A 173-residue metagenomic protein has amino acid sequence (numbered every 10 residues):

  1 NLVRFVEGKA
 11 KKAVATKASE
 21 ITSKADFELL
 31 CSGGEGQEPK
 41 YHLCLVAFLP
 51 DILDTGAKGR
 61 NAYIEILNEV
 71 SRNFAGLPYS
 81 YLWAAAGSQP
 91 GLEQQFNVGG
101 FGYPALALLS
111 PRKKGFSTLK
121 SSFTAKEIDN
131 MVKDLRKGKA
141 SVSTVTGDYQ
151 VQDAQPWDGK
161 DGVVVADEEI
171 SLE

Functional and structural regions predicted by a protein language model:
N1-E173: Proteins that catalyze or organize thiol-disulfide redox chemistry and the adjacent proteostasis machinery handling
